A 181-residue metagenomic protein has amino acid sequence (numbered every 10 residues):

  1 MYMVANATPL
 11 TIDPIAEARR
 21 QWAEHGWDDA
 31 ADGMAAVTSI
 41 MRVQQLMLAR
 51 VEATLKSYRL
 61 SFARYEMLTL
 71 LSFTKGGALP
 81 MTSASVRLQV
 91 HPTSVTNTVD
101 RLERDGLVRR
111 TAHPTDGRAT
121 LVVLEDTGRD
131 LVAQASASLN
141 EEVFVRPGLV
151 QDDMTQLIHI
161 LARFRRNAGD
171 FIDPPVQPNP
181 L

Functional and structural regions predicted by a protein language model:
M1-Y58: N-terminal leader segment of winged-helix/HTH proteins
A31, T38-M41, Q45, A49-H91: N-terminal helix-turn-helix DNA-binding core of bacterial DNA-binding proteins
M47, L88, L131-P147, F164-P175: Alpha-helical linker/hinge and terminal dimerization helices associated with HTH transcriptional regulators
T69, A133, I158-H159: A cross-family signal for key residues in well-ordered alpha-helices that form functional helical elements
T98, I160: Residues within the DNA-recognition helix of helix-turn-helix
D100-T155: Charged, amphipathic alpha-helical coiled-coil/dimerization segments
